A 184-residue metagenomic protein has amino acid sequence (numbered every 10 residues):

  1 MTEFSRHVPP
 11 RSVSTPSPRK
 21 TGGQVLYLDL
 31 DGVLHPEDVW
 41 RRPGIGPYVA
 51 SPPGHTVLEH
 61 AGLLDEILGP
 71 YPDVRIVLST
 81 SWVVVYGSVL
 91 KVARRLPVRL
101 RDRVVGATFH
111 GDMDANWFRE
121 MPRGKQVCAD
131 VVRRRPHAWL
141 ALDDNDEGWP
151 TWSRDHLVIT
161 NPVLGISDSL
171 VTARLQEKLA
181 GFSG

Functional and structural regions predicted by a protein language model:
M1-L28: Non-catalytic pre-domain segments flanking phosphatase-related domains
M1-R6, S51-T56, S81, D114-F118 (+1 more regions): Short linear motifs at secondary-structure transitions and domain/linker junctions
T2-P10, I67, T172-G184: Basic, amphipathic N-terminal segments that precede the first structured/catalytic domain
P9-T15, L58-A61, G124-V131: A Trp-anchored, charged/polar loop motif used as the substrate-binding/catalytic surface of acyl/ester-handling
S14-S17, E66-I67, A129-D130, E147-G148: Short, flexible, glycine/charge-rich loop motifs used to bind or transfer phosphoryl groups or to couple energy/partner
T15-P16, V49, T160: Residue-level detector of alpha-helix boundaries and kinks
R19-A115: Alpha-helical substrate-recognition element adjacent to the catalytic core
L90-G184: C-terminal cap/substrate-recognition subdomain and adjoining C-terminal extension of metal-dependent phosphatase-like
